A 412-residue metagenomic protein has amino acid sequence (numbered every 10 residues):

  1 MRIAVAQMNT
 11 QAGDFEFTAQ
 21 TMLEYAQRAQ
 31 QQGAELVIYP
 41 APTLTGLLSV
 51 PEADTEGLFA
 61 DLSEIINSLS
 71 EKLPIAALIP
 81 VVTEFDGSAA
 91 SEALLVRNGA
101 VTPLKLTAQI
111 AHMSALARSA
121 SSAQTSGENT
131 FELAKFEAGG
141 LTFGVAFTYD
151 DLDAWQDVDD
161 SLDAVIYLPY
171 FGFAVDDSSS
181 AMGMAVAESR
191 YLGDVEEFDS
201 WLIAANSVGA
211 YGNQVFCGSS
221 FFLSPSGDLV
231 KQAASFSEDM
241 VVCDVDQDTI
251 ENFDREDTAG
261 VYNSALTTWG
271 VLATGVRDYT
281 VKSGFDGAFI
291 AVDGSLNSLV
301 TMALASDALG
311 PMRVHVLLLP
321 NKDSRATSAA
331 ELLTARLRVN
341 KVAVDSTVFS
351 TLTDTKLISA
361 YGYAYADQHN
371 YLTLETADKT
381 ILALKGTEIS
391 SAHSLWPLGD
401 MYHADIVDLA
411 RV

Functional and structural regions predicted by a protein language model:
M1-A291, M302-P311, H315, S328 (+1 more regions): Enzyme catalytic cores with a strong preference for nitrogen-chemistry domains
Q7, P169, N206, V292-G294 (+6 more regions): Active-site proximal loops enriched in glycine and acidic residues that flank catalytic Cys/His/Asp and coordinate
T43-L47, N297, I381-A383: Short, active-site-adjacent cap segments at secondary-structure transitions
K72, I110-F131, G140, D159 (+3 more regions): Active-site adenylate/phosphate-handling loop in enzymes that bind or generate adenylated species
S237-D244, R313, L318-K356, A360 (+2 more regions): A conserved beta-strand->alpha-helix junction
V271, V300, L304, Y361 (+1 more regions): Short amphipathic alpha-helical face segments that pack within enzyme cores and frequently flank/anchor catalytic
F285-S298, V348-F349, K379-T380: A glycine-rich phosphate-binding loop feature that marks nucleotide/adenosyl-phosphate handling sites
S298-T301, S324-A326: Short glycine/serine/threonine-rich phosphate/pyrophosphate-binding segments that cradle anionic phosphate groups
